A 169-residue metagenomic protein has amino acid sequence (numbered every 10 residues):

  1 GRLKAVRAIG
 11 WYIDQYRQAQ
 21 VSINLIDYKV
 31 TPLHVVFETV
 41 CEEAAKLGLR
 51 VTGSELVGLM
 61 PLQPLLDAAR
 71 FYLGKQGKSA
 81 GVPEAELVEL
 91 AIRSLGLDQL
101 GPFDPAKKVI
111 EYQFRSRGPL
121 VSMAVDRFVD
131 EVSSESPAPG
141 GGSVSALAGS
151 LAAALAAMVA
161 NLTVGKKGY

Functional and structural regions predicted by a protein language model:
G1-R127, S134-E135: Long, contiguous binding/interaction regions
A19, A156, N161-V164: Ribosome-associated translation termination/rescue signal centered on the conserved GGQ peptidyl-tRNA hydrolysis loop
L59, L73, V144-L151, T163: A sequence-level detector of short, solvent-exposed, charge-rich linear segments
V132-V159: Conserved phosphate/anionic-ligand binding catalytic regions in large, soluble enzymes, centered on
G165-Y169: A structural-propensity feature for long, helix-poor, extended segments
